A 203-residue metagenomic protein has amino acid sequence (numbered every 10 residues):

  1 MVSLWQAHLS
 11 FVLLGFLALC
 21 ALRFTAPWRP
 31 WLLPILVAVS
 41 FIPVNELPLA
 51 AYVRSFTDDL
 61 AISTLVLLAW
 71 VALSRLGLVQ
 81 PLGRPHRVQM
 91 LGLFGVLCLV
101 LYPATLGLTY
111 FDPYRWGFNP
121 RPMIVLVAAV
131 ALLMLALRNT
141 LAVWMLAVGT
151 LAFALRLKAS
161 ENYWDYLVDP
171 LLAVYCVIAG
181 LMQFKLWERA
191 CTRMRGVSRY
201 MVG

Functional and structural regions predicted by a protein language model:
M1-A61, M201: N-terminal topogenic module of multi-pass integral membrane proteins
H8-C20, L60-G77, V125-L135, L171-L186: Hydrophobic cores of alpha-helical transmembrane segments in multi-pass inner/ER membrane proteins, independent
P30-S40, L141-A154: Central hydrophobic cores of alpha-helical transmembrane segments in multi-pass integral membrane proteins
I42-A50, Y102-D112, L155-S160: Juxtamembrane "helix-exit" motif on the non-cytosolic side of transmembrane helices
F56-L60, P120, N162-Y175: Loop-to-transmembrane alpha-helix initiation sites
I62-R138: Membrane-proximal helix-loop-helix units in multi-pass membrane proteins
M134-W144, A154-Y166: Membrane-helix boundary connector in multi-pass membrane proteins
E188-G203: Short, highly charged, low-complexity non-transmembrane loops/tails of multi-pass membrane proteins
